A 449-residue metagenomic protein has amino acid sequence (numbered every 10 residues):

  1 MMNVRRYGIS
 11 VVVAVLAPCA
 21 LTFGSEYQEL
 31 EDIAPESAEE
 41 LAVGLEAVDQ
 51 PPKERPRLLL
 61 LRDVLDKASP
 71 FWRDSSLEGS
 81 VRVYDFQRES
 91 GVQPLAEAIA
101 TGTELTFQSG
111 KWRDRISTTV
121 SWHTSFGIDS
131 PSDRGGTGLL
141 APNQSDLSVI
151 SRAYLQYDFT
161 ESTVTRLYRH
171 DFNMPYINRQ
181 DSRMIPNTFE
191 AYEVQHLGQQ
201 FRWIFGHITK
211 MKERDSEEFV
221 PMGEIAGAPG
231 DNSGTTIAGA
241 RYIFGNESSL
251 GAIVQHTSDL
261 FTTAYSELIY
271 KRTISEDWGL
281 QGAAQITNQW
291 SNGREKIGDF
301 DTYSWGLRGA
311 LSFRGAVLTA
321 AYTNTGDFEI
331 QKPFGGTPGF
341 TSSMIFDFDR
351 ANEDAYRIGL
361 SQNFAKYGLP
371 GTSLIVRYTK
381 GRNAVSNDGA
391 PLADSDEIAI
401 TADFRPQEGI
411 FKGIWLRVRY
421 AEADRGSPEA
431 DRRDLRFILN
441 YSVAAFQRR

Functional and structural regions predicted by a protein language model:
M2-E97, T101, T106-R113, V317: N-terminal periplasmic/intermembrane-space "pro-region" immediately following the signal or transit peptide
G44, A238, I358, I400-F404 (+1 more regions): Outer-membrane beta-barrel "beta-signal"
R73, E97-T103, L147-S151, P186-E190 (+7 more regions): Residues that define the transmembrane beta-barrel architecture of outer-membrane proteins
V81-D85, T165-R179, W203-T209, A238 (+4 more regions): Transmembrane beta-strand segments that form the barrel wall of outer-membrane beta-barrel proteins
L95-E97, F159, R179-P186, K210-E213 (+7 more regions): Solvent-exposed loop/turn segments connecting transmembrane beta-strands in outer-membrane beta-barrel proteins
F107-V220, A240-S248, T319-A320, N324-F328: Outer membrane beta-barrel
D114-T118, E161-T165, Q200-F205, K212 (+7 more regions): Repeated loop/turn-to-beta-strand initiation elements of outer-membrane beta-barrel proteins
I204-P229, D277-A351, A355, V418-F437: Outer-membrane beta-barrel translocator/channel fold
